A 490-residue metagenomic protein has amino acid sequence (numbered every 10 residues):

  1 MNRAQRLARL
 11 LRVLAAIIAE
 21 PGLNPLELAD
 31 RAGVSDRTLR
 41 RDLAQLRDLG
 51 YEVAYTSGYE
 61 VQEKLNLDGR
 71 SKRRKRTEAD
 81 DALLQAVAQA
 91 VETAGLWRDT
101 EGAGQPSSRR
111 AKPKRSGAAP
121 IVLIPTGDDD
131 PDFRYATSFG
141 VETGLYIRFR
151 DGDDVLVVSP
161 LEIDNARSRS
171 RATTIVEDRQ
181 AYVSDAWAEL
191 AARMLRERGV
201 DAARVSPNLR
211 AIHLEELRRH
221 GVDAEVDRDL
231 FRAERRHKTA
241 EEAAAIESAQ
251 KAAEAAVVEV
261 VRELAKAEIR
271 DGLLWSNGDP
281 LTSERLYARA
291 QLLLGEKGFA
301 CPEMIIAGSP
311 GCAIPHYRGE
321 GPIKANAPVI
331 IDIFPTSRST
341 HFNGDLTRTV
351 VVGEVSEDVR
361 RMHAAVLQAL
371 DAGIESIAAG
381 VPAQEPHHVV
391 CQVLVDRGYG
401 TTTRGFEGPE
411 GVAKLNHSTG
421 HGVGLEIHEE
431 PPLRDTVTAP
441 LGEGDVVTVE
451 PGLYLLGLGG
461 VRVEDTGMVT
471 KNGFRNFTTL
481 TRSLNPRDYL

Functional and structural regions predicted by a protein language model:
M1-S108: Short, basic/aromatic recognition patches that contact phosphate-bearing ligands
R109-L490: Active-site neighborhoods and metal-handling regions in enzymes and metal-associated proteins
